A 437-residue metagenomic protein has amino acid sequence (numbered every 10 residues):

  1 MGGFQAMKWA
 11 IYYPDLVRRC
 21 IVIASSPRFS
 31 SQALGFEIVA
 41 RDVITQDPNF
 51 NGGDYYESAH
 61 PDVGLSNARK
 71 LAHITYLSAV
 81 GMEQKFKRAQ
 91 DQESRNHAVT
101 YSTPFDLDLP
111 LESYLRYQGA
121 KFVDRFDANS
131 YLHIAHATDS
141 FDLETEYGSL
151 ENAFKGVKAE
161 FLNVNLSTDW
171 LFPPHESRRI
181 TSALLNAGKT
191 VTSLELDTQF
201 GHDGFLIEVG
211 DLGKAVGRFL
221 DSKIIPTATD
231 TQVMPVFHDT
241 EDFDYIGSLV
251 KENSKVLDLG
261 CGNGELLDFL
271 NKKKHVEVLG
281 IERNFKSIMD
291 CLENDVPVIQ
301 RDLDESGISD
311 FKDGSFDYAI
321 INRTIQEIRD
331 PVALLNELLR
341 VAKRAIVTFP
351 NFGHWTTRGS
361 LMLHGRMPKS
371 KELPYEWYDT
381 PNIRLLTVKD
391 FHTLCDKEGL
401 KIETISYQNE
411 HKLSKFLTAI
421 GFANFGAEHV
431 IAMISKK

Functional and structural regions predicted by a protein language model:
L16, V22-G119: Alpha/beta-hydrolase-fold enzymes
N163-N165: Short beta-strand/loop motif that positions the catalytic acidic residue of the alpha/beta-hydrolase fold
T190-T229: Catalytic active-site module of serine/aspartate enzymes centered on a nucleophile-bearing elbow/loop
F237-N253: Conserved alpha-helix/loop element of class I SAM-dependent methyltransferases that forms part of the SAM/SAH-binding
G260-G262: Class I SAM-dependent methyltransferase "Motif I" SAM/SAH-binding loop
E265, F269-G307: Class I SAM-dependent methyltransferase SAM/SAH-binding core
Y318-R329: A short SAM/SAH-binding and catalytic strip from SAM-dependent methyltransferases
A333-E337, R344-K436: S-adenosyl-L-methionine-dependent methyltransferase catalytic module, highlighting the catalytic core
